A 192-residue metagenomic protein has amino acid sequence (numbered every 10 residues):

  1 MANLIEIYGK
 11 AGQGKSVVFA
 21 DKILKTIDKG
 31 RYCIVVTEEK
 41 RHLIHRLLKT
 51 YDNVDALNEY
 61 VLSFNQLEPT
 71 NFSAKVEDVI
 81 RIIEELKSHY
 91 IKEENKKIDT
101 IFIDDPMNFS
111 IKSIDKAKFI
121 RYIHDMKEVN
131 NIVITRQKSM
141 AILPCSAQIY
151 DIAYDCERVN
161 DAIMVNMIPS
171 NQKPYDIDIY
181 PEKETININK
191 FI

Functional and structural regions predicted by a protein language model:
M1: Pre-Walker A adenine-sensing motif
I5-Y8: Short hydrophobic/aromatic beta-strand immediately N-terminal to the Walker A/P-loop
A11-A74: Conserved P-loop
A20-L24, K87, I120-H124, L143-P144: Short amphipathic alpha-helical segments and helix-helix/interface helices
V35, F102-D104, V129-K138: Structural recognition of the conserved hydrophobic beta-strand(s) that form the central parallel beta-sheet of P-loop
L43-L47, K112, L143-P144: A short acidic (Asp/Glu
E68-E128: Phosphate-binding/switch loop-helix module in NTP-utilizing enzymes
I134-I192: Phosphate-binding/switch region of NTP-binding enzymes
